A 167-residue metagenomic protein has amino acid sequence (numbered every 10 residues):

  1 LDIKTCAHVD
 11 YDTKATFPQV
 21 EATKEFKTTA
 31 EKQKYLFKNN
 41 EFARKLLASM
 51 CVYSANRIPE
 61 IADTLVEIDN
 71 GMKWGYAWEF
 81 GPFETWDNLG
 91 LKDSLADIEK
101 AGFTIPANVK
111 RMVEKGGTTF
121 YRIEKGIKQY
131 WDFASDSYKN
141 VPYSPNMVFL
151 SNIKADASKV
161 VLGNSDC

Functional and structural regions predicted by a protein language model:
D2-C167: N-terminal glycine-rich phosphate-binding loop for ADP-containing cofactors
